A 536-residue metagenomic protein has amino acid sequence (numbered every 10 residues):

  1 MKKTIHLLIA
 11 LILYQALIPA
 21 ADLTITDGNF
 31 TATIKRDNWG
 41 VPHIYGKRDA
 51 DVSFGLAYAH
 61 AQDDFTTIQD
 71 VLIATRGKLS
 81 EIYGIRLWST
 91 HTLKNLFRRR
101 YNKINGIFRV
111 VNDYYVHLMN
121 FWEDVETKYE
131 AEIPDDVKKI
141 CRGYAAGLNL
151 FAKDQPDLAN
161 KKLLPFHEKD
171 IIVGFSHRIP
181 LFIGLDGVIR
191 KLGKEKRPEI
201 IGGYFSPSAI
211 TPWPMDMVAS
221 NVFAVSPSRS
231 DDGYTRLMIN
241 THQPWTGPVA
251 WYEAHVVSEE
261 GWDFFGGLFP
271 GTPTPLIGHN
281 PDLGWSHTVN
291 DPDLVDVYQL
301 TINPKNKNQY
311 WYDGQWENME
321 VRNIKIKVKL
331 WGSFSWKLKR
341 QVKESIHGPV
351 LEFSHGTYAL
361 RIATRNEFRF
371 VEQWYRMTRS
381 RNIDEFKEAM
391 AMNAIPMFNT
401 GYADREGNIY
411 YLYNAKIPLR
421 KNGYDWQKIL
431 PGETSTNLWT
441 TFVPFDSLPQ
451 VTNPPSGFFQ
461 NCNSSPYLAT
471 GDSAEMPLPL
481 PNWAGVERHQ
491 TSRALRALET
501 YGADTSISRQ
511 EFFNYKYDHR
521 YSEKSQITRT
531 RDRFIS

Functional and structural regions predicted by a protein language model:
T4-Y14: Sec-dependent N-terminal signal peptides
A21-P248, E259-G261, F265-T274, A363: Substrate-recognition/specificity elements adjacent to catalytic centers across diverse enzyme folds
G40, L148, N240, W285 (+4 more regions): Conserved structural-core and active-site-/substrate-pathway-adjacent residues in large, well-folded domains of enzymes
Y45-K47, F54-A57, N160-K162, D186-G187 (+10 more regions): Short, solvent-exposed loop/turn and secondary-structure capping segments
K138, R142, A219, T235 (+10 more regions): Conserved structured core elements
M217, S258, G267-P270, G278-P281 (+1 more regions): Glycine- and hydrophobic-rich flexible loops that cap the catalytic core of alpha/beta enzyme folds
N366-F368, R381-K387, A391-A394, G401 (+1 more regions): Ordered core of a single globular domain
I395-D504: Hydrophobic alpha-helical segments
